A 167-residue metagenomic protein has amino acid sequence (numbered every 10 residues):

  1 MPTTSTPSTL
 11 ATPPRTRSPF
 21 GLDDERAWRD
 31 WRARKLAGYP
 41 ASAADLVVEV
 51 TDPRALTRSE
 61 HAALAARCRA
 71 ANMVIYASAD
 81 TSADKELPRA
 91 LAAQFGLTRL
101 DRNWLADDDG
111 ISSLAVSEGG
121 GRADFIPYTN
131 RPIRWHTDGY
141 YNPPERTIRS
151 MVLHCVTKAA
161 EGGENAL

Functional and structural regions predicted by a protein language model:
P2-L167: Non-heme Fe(II) oxygenase catalytic core, chiefly the N-lobe of the double-stranded beta-helix
